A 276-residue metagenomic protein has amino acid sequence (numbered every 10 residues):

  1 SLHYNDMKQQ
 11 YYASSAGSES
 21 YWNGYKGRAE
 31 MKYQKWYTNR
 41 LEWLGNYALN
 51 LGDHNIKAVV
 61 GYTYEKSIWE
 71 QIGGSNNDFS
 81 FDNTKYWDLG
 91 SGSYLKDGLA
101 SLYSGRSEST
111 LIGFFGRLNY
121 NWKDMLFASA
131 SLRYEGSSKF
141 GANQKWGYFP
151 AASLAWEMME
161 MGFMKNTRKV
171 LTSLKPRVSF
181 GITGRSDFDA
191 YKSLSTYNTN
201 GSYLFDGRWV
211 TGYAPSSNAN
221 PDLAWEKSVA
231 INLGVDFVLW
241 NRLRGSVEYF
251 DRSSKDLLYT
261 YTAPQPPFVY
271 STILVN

Functional and structural regions predicted by a protein language model:
S1-A13, G24-N276: Extracellular/periplasmic, surface-exposed regions of secreted and cell-surface proteins
